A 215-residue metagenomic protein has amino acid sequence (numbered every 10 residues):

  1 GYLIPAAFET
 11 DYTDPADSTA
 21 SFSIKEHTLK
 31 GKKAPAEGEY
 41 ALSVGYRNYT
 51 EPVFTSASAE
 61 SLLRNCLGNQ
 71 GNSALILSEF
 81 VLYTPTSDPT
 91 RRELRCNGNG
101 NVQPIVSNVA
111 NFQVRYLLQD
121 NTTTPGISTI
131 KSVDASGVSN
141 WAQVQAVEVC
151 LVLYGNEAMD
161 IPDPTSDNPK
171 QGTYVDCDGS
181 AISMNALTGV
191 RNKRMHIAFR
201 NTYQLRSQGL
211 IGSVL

Functional and structural regions predicted by a protein language model:
G1-G100, P104-S107: Extracytoplasmic beta-strand-rich oligomerization domains located immediately C-terminal to a leader/signal peptide
E9, T13, K33, V102-L215: Short linear sequence signals and composition-biased patches located at protein termini or domain-edge surfaces
